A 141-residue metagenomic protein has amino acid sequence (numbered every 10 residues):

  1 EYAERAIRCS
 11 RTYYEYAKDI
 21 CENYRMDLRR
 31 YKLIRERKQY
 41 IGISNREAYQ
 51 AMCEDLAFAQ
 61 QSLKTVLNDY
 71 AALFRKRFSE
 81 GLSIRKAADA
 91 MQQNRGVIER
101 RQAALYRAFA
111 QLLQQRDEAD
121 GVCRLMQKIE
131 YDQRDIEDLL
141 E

Functional and structural regions predicted by a protein language model:
E1-S62, D117-E141: N-terminal interaction/assembly modules
D55, D89-R116: DNA-recognition helix of helix-turn-helix
D69-Y70: The N-cap/first-turn positions of alpha helices within or immediately adjacent to helix-turn-helix DNA-binding domains
L73-F74: A short pre-motif secondary-structure segment
R77-S79: Short amphipathic helical patch at the helix-1/turn junction of helix-turn-helix
R85: Residues within the helices of the helix-turn-helix
